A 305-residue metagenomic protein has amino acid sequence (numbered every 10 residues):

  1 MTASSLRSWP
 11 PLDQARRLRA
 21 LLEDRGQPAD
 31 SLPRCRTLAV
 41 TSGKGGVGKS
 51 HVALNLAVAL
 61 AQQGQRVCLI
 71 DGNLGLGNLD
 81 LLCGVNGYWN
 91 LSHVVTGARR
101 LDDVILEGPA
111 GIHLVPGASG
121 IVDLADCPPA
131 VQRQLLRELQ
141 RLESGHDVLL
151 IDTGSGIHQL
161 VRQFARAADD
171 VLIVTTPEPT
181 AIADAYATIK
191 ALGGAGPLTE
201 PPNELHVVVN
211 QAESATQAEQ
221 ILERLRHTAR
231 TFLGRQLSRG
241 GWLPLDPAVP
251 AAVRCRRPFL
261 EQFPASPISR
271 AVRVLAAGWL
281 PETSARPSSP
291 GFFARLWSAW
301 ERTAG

Functional and structural regions predicted by a protein language model:
M1-G46: Extreme N-terminal, non-catalytic leader segments that precede Walker-type/kinase nucleotide-binding cores
L22, P33-N73: Walker A/P-loop phosphate-binding motif and the immediately C-terminal alpha-helix
S42, D71, P116-S119, T153 (+1 more regions): Flexible glycine-/small-residue-rich
L69-S144, E223, A248-P258: P-loop/Walker-type NTP enzyme "switch/lid" segment
V148, T153-G241, A251: Conserved catalytic-core segment of NTP-binding enzymes
T231-L260, V272-V274: Beta-strand-loop-alpha "switch" segments that mediate conformational coupling across diverse proteins
P258-G305: NTP-binding/hydrolysis catalytic cores, primarily Walker-type P-loop NTPases
